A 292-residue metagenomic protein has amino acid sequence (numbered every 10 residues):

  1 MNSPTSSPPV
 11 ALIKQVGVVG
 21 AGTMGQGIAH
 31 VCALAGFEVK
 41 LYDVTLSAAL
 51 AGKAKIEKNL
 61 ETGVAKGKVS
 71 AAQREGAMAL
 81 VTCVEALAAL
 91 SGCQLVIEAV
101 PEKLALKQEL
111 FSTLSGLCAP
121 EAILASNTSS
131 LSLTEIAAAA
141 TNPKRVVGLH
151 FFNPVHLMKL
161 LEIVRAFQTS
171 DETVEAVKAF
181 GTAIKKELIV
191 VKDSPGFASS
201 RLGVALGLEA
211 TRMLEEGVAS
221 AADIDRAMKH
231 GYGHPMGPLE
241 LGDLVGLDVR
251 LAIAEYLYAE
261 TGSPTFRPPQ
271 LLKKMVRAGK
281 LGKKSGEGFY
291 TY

Functional and structural regions predicted by a protein language model:
N2-T62, K66, L117: NAD(P)+-binding Rossmann beta1-loop-alpha1 motif at the extreme N-terminus of oxidoreductases
N2-V10, E172-E175, T182-D193, E215-E216 (+1 more regions): NAD(P)-dependent Rossmann-like dehydrogenase/reductase catalytic/cofactor-binding core
V19, Y42, V84, A99 (+3 more regions): Structural motif
L41-R74, I163-V174, L188, P195-G203: Rossmann-like dinucleotide-binding cores of NAD(P)H-dependent redox enzymes
A48, T62-I123, L131: Rossmann-like NAD(P)-binding element
I123-K192, F197-R201: Rossmann-fold dinucleotide-binding core
